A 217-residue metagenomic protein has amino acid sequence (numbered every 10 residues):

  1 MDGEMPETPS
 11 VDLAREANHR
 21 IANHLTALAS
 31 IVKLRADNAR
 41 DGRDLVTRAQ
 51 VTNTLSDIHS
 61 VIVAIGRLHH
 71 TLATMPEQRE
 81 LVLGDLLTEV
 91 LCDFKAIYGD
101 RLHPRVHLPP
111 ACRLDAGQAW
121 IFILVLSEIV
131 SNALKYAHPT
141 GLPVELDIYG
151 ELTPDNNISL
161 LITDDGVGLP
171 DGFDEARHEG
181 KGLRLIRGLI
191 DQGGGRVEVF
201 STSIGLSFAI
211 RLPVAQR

Functional and structural regions predicted by a protein language model:
D2, P6-P9, L13, L25-V63: Histidine phosphotransfer helical core of two-component systems
D2-N18, R79-L81, A96-E145: Conserved short strand/loop->alpha-helix "switch" segment adjacent to the catalytic nucleotide/phosphoryl-transfer site
L55-V63, R67, T71-A96: Short beta-to-alpha transition helix within the HATPase_c
P143-N156: Short beta-strand/loop element within the Bergerat-fold HATPase_c
E145, G168, T202-A209: Glycine-rich nucleotide-binding loop
D155-L183: Glycine-rich/acidic phosphate-handling loop/turn and adjacent ATP-lid/helix of nucleotide-binding kinase/ATPase domains
G172-F200: ATP phosphate-binding glycine-rich loop and adjacent ATP-lid/helix-beta elements within ATP-binding kinase/ATPase
I210-R217: C-terminal end segment of the histidine kinase catalytic
